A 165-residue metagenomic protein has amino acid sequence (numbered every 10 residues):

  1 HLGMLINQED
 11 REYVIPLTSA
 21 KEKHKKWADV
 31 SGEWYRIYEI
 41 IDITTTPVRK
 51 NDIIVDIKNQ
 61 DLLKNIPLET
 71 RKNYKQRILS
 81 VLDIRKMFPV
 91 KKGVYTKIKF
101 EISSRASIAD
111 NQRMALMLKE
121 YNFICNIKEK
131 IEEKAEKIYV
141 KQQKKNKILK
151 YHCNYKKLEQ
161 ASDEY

Functional and structural regions predicted by a protein language model:
H1-Q8, E12: Catalytic nucleophile-His microenvironment captured as a short glycine-rich beta-strand/loop that brackets
Q8, S19, V140: Residue-level marker of positions within ordered structural domains that often coincide with functionally constrained
D10, K21-E22, P89: Generic "edge-of-domain/loop-turn" microfeature
P16-H24: Short, solvent-exposed aromatic-acidic interface loops
K23-S31: A short, polar/proline- and glycine-enriched secondary-structure boundary/capping micro-motif
I37-Y165: C-terminal terminal-subdomain/extension
